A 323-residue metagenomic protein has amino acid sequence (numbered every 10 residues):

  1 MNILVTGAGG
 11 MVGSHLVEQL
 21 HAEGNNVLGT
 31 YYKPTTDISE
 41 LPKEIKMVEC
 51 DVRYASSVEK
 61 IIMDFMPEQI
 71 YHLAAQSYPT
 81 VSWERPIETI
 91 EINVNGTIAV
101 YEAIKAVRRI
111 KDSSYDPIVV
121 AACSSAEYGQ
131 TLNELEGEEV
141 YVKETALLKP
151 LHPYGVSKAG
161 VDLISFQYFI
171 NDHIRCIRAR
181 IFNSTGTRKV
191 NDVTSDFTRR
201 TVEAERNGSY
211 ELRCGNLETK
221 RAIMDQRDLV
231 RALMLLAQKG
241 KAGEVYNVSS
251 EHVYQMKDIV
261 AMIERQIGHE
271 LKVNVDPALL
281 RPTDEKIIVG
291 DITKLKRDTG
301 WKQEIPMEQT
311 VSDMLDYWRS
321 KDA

Functional and structural regions predicted by a protein language model:
I3-A22: N-terminal Rossmann NAD(P)H-binding glycine-rich loop of SDR-like oxidoreductase domains
N25-T35: Conserved glycine-rich Rossmann-like NAD(P)H-binding loop of the short-chain dehydrogenase/reductase
P42-R53: Rossmann-fold cofactor-recognition segment
V52-I92: NAD(P)H-binding glycine-rich loop region in Rossmannoid oxidoreductase-like domains and their noncatalytic homologs
E84-I87, E91-A99, D112-I118, S124-R178 (+1 more regions): Catalytic helix-loop patch of NAD(P)-dependent Rossmann-fold dehydrogenases
T131-V140, L163-L235, V253, V260-I267: NAD(P)-dependent short-chain dehydrogenase/reductase
L212-N216, G243-Y246, Q255-A261, G268-I287 (+1 more regions): C-terminal "lid/loop" region of Rossmann-like NAD(P)-dependent oxidoreductases
M307-A323: Amphipathic terminal alpha-helices
